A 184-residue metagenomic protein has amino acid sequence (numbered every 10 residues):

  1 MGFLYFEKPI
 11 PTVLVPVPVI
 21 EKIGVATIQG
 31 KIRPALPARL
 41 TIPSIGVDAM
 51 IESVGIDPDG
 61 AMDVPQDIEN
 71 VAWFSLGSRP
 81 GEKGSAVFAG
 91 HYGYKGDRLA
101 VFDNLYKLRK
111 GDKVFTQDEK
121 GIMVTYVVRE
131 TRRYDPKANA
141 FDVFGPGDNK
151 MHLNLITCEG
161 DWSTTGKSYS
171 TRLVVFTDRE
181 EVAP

Functional and structural regions predicted by a protein language model:
G2-P184: Solvent-exposed, non-transmembrane regions of membrane-associated and secreted proteins
